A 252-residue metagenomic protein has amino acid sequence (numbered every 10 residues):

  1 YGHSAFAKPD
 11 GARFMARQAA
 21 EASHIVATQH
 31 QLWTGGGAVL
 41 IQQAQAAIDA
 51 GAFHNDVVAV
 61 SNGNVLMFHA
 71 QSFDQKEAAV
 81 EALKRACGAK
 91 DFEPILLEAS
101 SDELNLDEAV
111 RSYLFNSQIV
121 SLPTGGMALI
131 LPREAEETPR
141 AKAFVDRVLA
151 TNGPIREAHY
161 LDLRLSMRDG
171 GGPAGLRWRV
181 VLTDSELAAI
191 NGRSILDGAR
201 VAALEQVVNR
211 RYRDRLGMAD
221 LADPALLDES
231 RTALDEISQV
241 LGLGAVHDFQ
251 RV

Functional and structural regions predicted by a protein language model:
Y1-V252: The feature marks the mature, well-folded catalytic cores of soluble enzymes
